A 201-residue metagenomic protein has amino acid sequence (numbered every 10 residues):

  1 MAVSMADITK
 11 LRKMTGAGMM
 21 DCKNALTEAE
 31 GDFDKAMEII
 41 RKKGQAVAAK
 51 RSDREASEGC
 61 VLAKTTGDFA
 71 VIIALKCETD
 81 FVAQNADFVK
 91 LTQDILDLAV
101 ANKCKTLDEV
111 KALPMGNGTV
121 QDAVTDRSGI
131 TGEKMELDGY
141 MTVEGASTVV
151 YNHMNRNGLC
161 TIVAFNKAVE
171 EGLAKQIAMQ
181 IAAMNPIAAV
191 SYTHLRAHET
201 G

Functional and structural regions predicted by a protein language model:
A2-R196: N-terminal assembly/interaction segments in proteins that build large macromolecular machines
A197-G201: A short, hydrophobic C-terminal helix/tail in secreted or cell-surface proteins
